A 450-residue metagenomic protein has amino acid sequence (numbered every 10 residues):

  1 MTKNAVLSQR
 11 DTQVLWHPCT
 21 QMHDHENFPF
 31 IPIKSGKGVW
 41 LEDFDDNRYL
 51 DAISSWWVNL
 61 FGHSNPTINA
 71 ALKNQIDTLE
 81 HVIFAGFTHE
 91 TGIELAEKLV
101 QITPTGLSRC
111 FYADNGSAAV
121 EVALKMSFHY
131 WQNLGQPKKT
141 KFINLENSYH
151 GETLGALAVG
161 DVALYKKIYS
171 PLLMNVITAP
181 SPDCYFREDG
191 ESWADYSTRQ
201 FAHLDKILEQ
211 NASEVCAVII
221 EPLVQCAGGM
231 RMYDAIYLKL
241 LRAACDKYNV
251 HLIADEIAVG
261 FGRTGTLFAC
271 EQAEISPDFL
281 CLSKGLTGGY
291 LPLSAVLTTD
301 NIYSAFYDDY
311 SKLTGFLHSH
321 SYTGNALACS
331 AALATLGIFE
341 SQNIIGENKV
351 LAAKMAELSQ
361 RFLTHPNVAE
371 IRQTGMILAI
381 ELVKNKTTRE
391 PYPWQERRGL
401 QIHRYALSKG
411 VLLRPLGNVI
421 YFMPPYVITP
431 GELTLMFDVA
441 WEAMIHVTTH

Functional and structural regions predicted by a protein language model:
M1-H450: Conserved N-terminal phosphate-binding loop of PLP-dependent enzymes in the Aspartate aminotransferase
